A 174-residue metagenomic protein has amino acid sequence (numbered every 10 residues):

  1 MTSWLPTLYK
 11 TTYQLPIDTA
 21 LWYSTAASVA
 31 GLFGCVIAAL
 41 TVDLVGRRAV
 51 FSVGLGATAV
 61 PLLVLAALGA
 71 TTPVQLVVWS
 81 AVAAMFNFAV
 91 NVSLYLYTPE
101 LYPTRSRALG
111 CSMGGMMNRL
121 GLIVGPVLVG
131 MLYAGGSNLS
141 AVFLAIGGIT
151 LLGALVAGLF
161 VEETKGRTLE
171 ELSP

Functional and structural regions predicted by a protein language model:
M1-C35: Extracytoplasmic gate region of multi-pass secondary transporters
Y9-K10, T41-V42, V129-S137: Interfacial helix-cap and linker-helix signal at transmembrane-aqueous boundaries of multi-pass secondary transporters
I17, T104-M113: Loop-to-transmembrane helix entry/capping segments in MFS-fold secondary transporters and related SLC/MFSD carriers
V36-G46: Helix-to-loop junctions at the C-terminal end of transmembrane segments in multipass secondary transporters
A57-A70: C-terminal ends and interior cores of transmembrane alpha-helices in multi-pass membrane transporters/permeases
A89-Y102: Intracellular juxtamembrane helix-capping segments at the cytosolic ends of symmetry-related transmembrane helices
A134-G148: A membrane-interface helix-boundary motif in multi-pass transporters
G148-P174: Multi-pass alpha-helical transporter architecture, strongest for 12-TM Major Facilitator/SLC carriers used
